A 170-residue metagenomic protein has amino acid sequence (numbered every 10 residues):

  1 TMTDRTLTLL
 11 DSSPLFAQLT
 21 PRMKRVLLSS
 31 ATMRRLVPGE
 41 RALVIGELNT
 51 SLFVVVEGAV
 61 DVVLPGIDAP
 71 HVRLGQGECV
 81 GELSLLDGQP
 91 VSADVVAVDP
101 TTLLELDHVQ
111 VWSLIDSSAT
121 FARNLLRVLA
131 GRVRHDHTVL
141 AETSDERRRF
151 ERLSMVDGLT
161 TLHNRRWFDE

Functional and structural regions predicted by a protein language model:
L7, D11-V63: Regulatory nucleotide-sensing modules
A17, L43, D61, G81 (+3 more regions): Nucleotide phosphate-binding site architecture
R35, L52, R73, E105 (+1 more regions): Short aromatic/basic micro-patch
G66-D68: Solvent-exposed strand-loop boundary residues in beta-sheet-rich modules
P70-R127, R134: Cyclic-nucleotide recognition modules
D136, L140-T143, R147-F150: Heptad-repeat alpha-helical coiled-coil signal-transmission segments
F150-E170: Conserved nucleotide-binding and Mg2+-coordinating catalytic segments in signaling enzymes
